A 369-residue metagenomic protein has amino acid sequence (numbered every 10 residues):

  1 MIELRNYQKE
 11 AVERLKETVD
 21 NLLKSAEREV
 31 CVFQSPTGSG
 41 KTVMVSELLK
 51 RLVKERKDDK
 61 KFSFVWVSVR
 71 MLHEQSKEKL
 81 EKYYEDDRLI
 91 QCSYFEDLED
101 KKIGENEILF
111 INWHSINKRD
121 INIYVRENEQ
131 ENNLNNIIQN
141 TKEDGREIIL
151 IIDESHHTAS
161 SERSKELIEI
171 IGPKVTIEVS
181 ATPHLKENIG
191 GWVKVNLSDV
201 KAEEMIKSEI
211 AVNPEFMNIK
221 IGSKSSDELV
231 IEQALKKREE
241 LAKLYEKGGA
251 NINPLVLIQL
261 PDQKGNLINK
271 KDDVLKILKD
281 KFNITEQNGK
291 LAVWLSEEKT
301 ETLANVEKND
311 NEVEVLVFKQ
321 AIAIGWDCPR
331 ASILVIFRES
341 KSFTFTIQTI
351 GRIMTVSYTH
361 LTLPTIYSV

Functional and structural regions predicted by a protein language model:
E27-V45: Walker A/P-loop
K60-E81: Conserved Walker A/P-loop ATP-binding site and its immediately adjacent core in helicase/helicase-like ATPase domains
S93-Y94, K101-F110, D120, K237-I324 (+2 more regions): Conserved C-terminal RecA-like helicase domain
E129-Q130, I138-E162, I171: SF2 helicase catalytic motif II
S161-M205: Post-DEXD/H (motif II) to motif III coupling segment of the RecA-like Helicase ATP-binding lobe
V195-K271: Conserved interdomain linker/interface between the two RecA-like ATPase lobes of SF2 helicase motors
F343-Y358: Conserved SF2 helicase motif VI
H360-V369: Single conserved hydrophobic/aromatic residue that forms the stacking wall/gate of nucleotide- or nucleobase-binding
